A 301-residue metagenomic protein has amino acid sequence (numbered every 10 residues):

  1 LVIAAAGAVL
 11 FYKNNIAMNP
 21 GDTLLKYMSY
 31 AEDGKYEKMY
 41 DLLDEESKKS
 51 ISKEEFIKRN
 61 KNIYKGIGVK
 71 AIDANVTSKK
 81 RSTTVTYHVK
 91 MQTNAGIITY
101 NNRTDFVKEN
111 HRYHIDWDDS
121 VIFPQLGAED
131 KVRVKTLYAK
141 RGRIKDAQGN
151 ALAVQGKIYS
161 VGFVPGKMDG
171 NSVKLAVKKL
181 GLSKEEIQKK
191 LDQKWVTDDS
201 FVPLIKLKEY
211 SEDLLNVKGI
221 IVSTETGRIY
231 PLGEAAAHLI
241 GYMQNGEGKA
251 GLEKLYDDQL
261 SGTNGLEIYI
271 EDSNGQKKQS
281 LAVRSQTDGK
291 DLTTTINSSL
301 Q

Functional and structural regions predicted by a protein language model:
L1-S29, D33: Short, low-complexity N-terminal intrinsically disordered segments enriched in polar/charged residues
A5, V9-I16, S82, T93-A95 (+2 more regions): C-terminal-biased regions
M18, D22, Y30-G34, E46 (+7 more regions): Soluble non-cytosolic domains of exported or imported proteins
Y27, M39, G149, L239: Terminal peptide-recognition signature
Y27-G34, L42, E46, R59-G66 (+5 more regions): Structured segments of extracytoplasmic/periplasmic soluble domains in secreted or envelope-associated proteins
Y36-T84: Short solvent-exposed beta->alpha transition segments
H88-K90, A95-T99, D105-K108, R112-L126 (+3 more regions): Small/polar-residue-rich segments within soluble enzyme cores
K131, S298-Q301: Beta-lactamase-like hydrolase cores
